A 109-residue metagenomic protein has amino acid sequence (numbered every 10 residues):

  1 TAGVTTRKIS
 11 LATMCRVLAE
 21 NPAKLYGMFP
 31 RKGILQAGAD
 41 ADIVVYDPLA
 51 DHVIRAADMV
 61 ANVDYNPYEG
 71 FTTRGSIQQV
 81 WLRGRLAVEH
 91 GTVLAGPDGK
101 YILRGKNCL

Functional and structural regions predicted by a protein language model:
T1-A50: His/Asp/Glu-enriched, well-ordered alpha-helical/loop segment that forms or immediately abuts the divalent-metal
T1-T5, T73-V80, L109: Short C-terminal domain-edge/linker segments immediately following a structured domain
A12-T13, R55-V60, L109: Short, positively charged
A37-I102: C-terminal cap of metal-dependent C-N hydrolases
I102-L109: Short, solvent-exposed cationic patches
